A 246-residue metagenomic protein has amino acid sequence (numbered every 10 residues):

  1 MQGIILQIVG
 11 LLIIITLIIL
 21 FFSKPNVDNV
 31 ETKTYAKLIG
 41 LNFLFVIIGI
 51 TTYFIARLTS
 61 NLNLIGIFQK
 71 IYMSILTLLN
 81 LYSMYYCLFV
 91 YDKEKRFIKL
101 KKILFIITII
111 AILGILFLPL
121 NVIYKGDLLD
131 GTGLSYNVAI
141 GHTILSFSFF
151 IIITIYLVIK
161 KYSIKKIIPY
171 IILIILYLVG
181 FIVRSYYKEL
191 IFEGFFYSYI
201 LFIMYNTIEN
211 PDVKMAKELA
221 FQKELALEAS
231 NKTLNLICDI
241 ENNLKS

Functional and structural regions predicted by a protein language model:
M1-L12, I107-Y156, G180-Y186, L190: Extracellular-loop-to-transmembrane junctions of the mid-late helices
G3, V158-F221: Interfacial "cap-and-anchor" motif at the non-cytosolic start of specific transmembrane alpha-helices
I4-Y86, I103-N121, Y170-S185: Hydrophobic alpha-helical transmembrane segments of multi-pass membrane proteins
T16-F22, Y82-Y86, T143-I164: Alpha-helical transmembrane segments in multipass membrane proteins, preferentially the mid-helix core
T34, K99-L100, G131-A139, T154-I175: Membrane-helix boundary/juxtamembrane motif in polytopic membrane proteins
N61-Y72, D127-A139, F192-Y197: Non-cytosolic membrane-interface motifs at loop->transmembrane helix junctions
M84-K95: Class A GPCR helix-loop hinge within the 7TM core
K223-S246: PAS/LOV and related PAS-like sensory modules
